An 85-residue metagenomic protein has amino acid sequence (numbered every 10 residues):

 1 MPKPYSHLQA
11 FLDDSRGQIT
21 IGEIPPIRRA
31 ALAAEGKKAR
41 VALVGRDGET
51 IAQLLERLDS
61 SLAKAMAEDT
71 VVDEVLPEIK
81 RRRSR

Functional and structural regions predicted by a protein language model:
M1-K3, P25, A33-R40, V44 (+1 more regions): Generic, low-specificity signal for short hydrophobic/alpha-helical stretches with a mild N-terminal bias, encompassing
P2-L32: N-terminal acidic leader/helix
P4, E68-R85: Short, charged, intrinsically disordered terminal tails
R29-D73: Amphipathic alpha-helical packing elements
